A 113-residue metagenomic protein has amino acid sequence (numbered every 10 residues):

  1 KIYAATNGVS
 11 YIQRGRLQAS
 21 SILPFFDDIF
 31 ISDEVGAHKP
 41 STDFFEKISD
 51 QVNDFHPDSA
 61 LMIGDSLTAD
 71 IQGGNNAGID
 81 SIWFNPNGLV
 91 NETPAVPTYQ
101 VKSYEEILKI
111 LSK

Functional and structural regions predicted by a protein language model:
Y3, V9-K113: Asp-based, Mg2+/Mn2+-dependent phosphohydrolase catalytic module
